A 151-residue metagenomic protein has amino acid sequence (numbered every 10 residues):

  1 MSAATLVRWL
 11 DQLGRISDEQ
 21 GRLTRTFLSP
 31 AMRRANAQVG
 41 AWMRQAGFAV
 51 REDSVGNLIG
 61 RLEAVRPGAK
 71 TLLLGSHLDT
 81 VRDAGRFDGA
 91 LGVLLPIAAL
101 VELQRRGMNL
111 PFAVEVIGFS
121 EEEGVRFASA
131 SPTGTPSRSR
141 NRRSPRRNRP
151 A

Functional and structural regions predicted by a protein language model:
M1-S29: N-terminal capping segment at the start of a domain
S2-W9, A31, A35-V39, K70 (+3 more regions): General structural feature for long, well-ordered alpha-helical segments within catalytic domains of soluble enzymes
L6-V7, A64-V65, S120-E123: Short glycine-enriched loops at secondary-structure junctions
S17, S76-L78, S120: Short, histidine-centered active-site or binding-site loop motifs used for metal coordination, general acid-base
D18-E63: A non-catalytic alpha/beta surface segment that caps or lines the substrate-entry region of metallo-dependent hydrolase
A46, L58-L91, P96: Catalytic-core environment of secreted peptidases
V50-S54, L74-S76, V116-G118: General beta-strand structural signal in soluble alpha/beta enzymes
V81, L91-A151: Acidic/histidine-rich catalytic neighborhood of metal-dependent amide-processing enzymes
